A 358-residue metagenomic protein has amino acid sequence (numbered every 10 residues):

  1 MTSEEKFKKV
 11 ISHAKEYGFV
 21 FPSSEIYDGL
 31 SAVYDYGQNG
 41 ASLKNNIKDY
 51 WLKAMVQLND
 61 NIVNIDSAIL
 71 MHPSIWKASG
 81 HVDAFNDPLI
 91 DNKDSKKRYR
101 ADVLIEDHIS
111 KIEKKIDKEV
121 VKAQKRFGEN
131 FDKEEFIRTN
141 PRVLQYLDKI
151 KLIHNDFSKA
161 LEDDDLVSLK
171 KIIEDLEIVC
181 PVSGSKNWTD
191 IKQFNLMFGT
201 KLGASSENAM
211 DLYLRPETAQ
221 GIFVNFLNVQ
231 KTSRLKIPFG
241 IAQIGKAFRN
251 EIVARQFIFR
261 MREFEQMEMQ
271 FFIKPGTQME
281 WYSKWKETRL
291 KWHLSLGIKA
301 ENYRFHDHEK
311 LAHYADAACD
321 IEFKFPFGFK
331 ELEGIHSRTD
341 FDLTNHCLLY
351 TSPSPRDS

Functional and structural regions predicted by a protein language model:
T2-R260, A318, E322-L349: Class II aminoacyl-tRNA synthetase-like tRNA-binding/catalytic domains
Y34-S42, E265-Y282: Short histidine-centered catalytic/ligand-binding loop motif
Y36, G245, Q256, M261-R262 (+4 more regions): Long C-terminal interaction/binding lobes of large macromolecular proteins
N208, L296, D357: Loop-rich catalytic cores of soluble enzymes, especially ATP-dependent carboxylate-amine ligases and other
Q278-P326: Gly/Pro-rich turn-and-neighbor structural signature
Y350-D357: Conserved small/polar residues in nucleotide/adenosyl-binding loops
